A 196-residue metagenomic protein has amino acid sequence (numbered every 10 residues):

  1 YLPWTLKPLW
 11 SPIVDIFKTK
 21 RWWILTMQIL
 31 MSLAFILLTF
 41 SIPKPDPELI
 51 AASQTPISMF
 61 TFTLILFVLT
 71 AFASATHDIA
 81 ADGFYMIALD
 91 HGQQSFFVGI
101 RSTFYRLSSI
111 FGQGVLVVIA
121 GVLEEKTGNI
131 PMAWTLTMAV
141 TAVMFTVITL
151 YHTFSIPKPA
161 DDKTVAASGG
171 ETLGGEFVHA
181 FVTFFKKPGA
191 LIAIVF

Functional and structural regions predicted by a protein language model:
Y1-I16: Central cavity-lining transmembrane alpha-helices of secondary-active solute carriers, predominantly the Major
V14, Y85-D90: Helix-terminus/helix-capping segments at the ends of transmembrane helices and short amphipathic helices
D15-S32: Cytoplasmic membrane-interface "Motif A"-like loop-to-helix N-cap segments of 12-TM Major Facilitator Superfamily
S32, T39-I42, P47-L64, T76 (+1 more regions): Intracellular loop-helix junctions on the cytosolic face of multi-pass helical membrane proteins
A34, L69-H77: Residue-level hotspots within pore-lining transmembrane alpha-helices of multi-pass secondary transporters
T76-F84: Transmembrane alpha-helix boundary/hinge residues in polytopic small-molecule transporters
